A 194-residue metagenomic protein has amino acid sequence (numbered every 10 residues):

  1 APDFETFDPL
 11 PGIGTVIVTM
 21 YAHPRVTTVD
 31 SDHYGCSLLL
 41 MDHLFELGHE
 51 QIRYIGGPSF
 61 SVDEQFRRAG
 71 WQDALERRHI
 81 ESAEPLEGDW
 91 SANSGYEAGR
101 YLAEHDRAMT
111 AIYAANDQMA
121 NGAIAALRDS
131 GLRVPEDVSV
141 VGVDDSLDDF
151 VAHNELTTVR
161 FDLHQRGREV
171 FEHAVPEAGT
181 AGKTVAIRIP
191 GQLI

Functional and structural regions predicted by a protein language model:
A1-D42, E46, A108: Alpha-helical recognition/docking segments in bacterial nutrient-uptake and carbohydrate-utilization systems
P2-D3, T28-L39, Y54-A98, Y113-N121 (+3 more regions): Hinge/beta->alpha junction and helix N-cap segments in small-molecule ligand-binding domains
T6-I13, D73, A123-L132: Glycosyltransferases and closely related glycan-assembly transferases that use nucleotide-activated donors
F45-G48, A103: Non-catalytic positions within long, well-ordered alpha-helices that form the structural scaffold/packing of enzyme
A83, A103-I194: Flexible loop/turn connectors
